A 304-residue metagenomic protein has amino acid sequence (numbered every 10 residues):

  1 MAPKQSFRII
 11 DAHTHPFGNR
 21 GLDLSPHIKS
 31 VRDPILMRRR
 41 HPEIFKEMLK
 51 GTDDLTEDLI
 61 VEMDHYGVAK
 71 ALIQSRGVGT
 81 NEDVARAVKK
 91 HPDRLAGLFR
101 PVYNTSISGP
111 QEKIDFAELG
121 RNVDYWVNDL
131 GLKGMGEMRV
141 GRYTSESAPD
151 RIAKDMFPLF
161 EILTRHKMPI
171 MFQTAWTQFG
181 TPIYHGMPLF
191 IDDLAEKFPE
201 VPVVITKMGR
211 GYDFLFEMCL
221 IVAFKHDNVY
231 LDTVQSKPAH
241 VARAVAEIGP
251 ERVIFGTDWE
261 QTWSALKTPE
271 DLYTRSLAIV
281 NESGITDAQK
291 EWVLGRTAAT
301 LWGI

Functional and structural regions predicted by a protein language model:
M1-A12, N19-K70, I248-R252, W263-I304: Mid-to-C-terminal alpha-helical segments outside catalytic/metal-binding sites
H13, M63, V84, M135 (+6 more regions): Conserved, mostly hydrophobic/aromatic
F17-N19, V78-T80, N104-S106, G141-T144 (+4 more regions): Active-site environment of divalent metal-dependent phosphoester hydrolases
P26-H27, I44-K50, S106-F116, S145-D150 (+2 more regions): Short, flexible/disordered intra-domain loops and linkers
L55-D58, G79-R86, A117-V123, M187-D192 (+2 more regions): Alpha-helical scaffolding within the catalytic cores of extracellular/periplasmic polymer-degrading hydrolases
V61-A69, H91, D129-L130, I162-M168 (+2 more regions): A structural motif corresponding to the C-terminal end of an alpha-helix and its immediate exit/capping segment
K70, G77-Q178, V229: Active-site gating/metal-coordination segments in enzymes
K133-G134, P149-F255: Catalytic pocket-lining loop regions of alpha/beta-barrel enzymes, especially the amidohydrolase/enolase/GH5 lineages
